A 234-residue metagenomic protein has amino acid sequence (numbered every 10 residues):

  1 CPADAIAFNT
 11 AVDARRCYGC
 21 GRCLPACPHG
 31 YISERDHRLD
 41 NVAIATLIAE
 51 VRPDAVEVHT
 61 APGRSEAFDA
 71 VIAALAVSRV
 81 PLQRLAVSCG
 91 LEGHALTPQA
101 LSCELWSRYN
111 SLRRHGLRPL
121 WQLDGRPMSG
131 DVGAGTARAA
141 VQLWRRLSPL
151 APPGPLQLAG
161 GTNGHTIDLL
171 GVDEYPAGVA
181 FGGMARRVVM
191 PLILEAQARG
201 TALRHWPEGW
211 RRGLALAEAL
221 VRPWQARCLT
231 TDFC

Functional and structural regions predicted by a protein language model:
C1-D13, R22-L39: Iron-sulfur cluster-binding cysteine motifs and their immediate structural context in ferredoxin-like electron-transfer
R16-C17: Short Cys/His-rich zinc-binding micro-motifs
P25, I32, H37-T201, H205: Conserved mixed alpha/beta catalytic, RNA-binding, or beta-rich assembly cores of soluble enzyme, regulatory
A185-C234: Extended, intrinsically disordered, low-complexity segments
